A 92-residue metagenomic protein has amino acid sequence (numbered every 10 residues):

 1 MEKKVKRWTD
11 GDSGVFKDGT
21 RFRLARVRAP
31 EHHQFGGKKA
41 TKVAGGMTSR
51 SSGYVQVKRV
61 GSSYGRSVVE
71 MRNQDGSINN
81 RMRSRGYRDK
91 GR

Functional and structural regions predicted by a protein language model:
M1-R92: Small beta-barrel nucleic-acid-binding modules, primarily SNase/OB-fold domains and secondarily Tudor-like barrels
